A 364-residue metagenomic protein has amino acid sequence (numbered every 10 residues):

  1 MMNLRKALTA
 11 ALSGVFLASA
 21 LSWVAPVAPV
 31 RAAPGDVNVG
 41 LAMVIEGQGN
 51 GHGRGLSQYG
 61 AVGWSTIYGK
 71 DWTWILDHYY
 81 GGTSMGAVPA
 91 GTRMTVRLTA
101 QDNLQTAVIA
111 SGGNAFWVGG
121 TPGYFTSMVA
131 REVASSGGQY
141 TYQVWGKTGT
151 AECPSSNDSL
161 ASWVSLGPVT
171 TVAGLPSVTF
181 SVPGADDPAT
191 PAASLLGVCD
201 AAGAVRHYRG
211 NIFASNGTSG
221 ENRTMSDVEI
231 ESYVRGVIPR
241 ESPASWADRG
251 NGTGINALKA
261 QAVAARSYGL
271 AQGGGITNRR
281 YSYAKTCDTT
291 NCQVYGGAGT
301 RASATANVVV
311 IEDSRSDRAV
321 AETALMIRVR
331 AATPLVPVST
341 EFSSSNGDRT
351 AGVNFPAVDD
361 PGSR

Functional and structural regions predicted by a protein language model:
M2-R364: Conserved, single-site charged/polar hotspot
